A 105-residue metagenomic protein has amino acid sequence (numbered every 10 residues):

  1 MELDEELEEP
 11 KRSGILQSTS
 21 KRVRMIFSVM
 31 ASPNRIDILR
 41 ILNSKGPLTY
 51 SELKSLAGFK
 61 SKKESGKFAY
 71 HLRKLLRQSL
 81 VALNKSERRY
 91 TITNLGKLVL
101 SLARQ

Functional and structural regions predicted by a protein language model:
M1-I26: Long, low-complexity, charged/polar intrinsically disordered regions in eukaryotic proteins
T19-R22, P33-R35, E64: N-terminal positioning helix adjacent to the helix-turn-helix/winged-helix DNA-binding module
V29-S32, S86-Q105: Short, cationic-aromatic polyanion-contact patches
A31, R40-S44, G58, R104: Short, locally clustered residues in the helix-turn-helix/winged-helix DNA-binding domain
I36-R40, L98: Pre-recognition alpha-helix immediately N-terminal to the DNA-recognition helix within helix-turn-helix or winged-helix
P47-A57: Short acidic, hydrophobic short linear motifs in intrinsically disordered regions
K60-R77: Short amphipathic alpha-helical interaction segments
L76-K85: A short, conserved structural fragment
